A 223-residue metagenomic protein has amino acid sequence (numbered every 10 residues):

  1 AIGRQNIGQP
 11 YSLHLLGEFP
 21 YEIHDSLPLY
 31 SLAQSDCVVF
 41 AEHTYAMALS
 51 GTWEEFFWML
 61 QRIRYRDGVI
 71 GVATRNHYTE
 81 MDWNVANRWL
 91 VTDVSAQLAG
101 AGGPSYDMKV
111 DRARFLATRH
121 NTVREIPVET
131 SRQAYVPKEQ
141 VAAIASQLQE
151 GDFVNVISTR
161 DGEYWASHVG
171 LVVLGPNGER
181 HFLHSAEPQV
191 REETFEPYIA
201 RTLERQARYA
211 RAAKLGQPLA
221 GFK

Functional and structural regions predicted by a protein language model:
A1-I2, I23: N-terminal regions that are enriched for targeting/export leaders and immediately downstream pro/stem segments
Q9-S131, Q149, V156, G178 (+1 more regions): Acidic/His-rich structured neighborhood in mature extracellular/periplasmic domains
M59-Y65, Q140-S146, W165: Beta-rich nucleic-acid/ligand-interaction surfaces
R132-I144, R160: Short alpha-helix capping/helix-loop boundary micro-motifs
F153, E163-H184: Catalytic nucleophile-His microenvironment captured as a short glycine-rich beta-strand/loop that brackets
T159-E163, P188-V190: Solvent-exposed loop/turn segments at secondary-structure junctions within structured extracellular/periplasmic domains
P188-K223: C-terminal regions of proteins
